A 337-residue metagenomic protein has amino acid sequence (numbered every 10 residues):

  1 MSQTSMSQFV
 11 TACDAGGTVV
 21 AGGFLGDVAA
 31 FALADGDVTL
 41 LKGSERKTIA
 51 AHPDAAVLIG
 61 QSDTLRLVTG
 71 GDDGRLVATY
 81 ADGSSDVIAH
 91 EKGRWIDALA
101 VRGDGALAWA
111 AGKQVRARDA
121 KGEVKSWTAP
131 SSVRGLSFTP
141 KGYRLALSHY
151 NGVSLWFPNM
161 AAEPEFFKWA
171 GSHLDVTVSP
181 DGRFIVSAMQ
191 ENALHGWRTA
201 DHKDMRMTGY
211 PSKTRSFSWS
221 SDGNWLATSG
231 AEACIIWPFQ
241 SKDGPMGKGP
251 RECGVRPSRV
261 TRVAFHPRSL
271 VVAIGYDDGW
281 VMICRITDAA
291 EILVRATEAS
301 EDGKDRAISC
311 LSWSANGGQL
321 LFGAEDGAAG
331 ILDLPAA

Functional and structural regions predicted by a protein language model:
M1-A337: WD40-repeat beta-propeller superdomains and closely related acidic/aromatic-rich repeat-like regions
